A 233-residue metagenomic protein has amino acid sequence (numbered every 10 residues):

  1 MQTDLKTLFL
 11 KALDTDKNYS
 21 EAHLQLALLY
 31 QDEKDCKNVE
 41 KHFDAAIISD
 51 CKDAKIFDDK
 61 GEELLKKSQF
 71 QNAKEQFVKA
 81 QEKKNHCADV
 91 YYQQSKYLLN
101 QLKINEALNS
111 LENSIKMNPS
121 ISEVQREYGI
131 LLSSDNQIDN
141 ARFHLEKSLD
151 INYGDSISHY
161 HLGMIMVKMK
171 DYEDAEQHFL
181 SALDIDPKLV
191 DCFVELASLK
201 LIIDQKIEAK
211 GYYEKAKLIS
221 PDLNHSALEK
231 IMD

Functional and structural regions predicted by a protein language model:
M1-K11, D32-A45, K66-K79, N100-N113 (+3 more regions): Structural signature of tandem alpha-helical TPR/SEL1-like repeats, specifically the intra-repeat loop/turn
T15, S49, K83, M117 (+3 more regions): Structural marker of alpha-solenoid helical repeat scaffolds
N18, K52, H86, S120 (+3 more regions): Short coil loop/turn residues that delineate tetratricopeptide repeat
E21, K55, D89, E123 (+3 more regions): Start-of-helix register in tetratricopeptide repeats
Q25, D59, Q93, E127 (+3 more regions): Canonical tetratricopeptide repeat
E123, I130-S134, F143-D150, G154-K170: Alpha-helical adaptor scaffolds
D184, V194, S198-N224: TPR/TPR-like (Sel1-like) alpha-helical repeat modules
